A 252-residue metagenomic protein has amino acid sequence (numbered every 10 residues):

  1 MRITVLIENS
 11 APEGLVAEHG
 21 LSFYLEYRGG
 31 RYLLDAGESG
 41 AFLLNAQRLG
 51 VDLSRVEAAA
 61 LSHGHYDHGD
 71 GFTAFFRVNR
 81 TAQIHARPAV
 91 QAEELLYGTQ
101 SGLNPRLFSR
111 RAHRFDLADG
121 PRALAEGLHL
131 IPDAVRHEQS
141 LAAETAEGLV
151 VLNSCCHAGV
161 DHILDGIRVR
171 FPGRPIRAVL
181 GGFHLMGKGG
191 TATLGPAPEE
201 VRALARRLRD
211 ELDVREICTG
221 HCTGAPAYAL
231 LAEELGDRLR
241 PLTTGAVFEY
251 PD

Functional and structural regions predicted by a protein language model:
M1-E13, P121-P132, H184-A197: Glycine-rich phosphate-binding "P-loop"
M1-L49, Q139-N153: Conserved beta-strand hairpin/beta-sheet module of binuclear metal-dependent hydrolase folds, prominently
I7-S10, A36-S39, G64, A89-V90 (+4 more regions): Active-site metal-binding loops of divalent metal-dependent hydrolases
L15-V16, G30-A58, V160-P172, V201: Pre-active-site segment of Zn-dependent metallo-hydrolases
A41-A86, V169-L180, H184: Active-site metal-binding motif and surrounding structural segment of the metallo-beta-lactamase
H68, L149, C155-T244: Cap/insert and terminal regions of metallo-dependent hydrolase folds
D70-N79, S101-L103, Y228-E233: Metal-dependent catalytic neighborhoods of phosphoester/phosphodiester hydrolases
A89-Q139, L231, R238-P251: Metallo-beta-lactamase
